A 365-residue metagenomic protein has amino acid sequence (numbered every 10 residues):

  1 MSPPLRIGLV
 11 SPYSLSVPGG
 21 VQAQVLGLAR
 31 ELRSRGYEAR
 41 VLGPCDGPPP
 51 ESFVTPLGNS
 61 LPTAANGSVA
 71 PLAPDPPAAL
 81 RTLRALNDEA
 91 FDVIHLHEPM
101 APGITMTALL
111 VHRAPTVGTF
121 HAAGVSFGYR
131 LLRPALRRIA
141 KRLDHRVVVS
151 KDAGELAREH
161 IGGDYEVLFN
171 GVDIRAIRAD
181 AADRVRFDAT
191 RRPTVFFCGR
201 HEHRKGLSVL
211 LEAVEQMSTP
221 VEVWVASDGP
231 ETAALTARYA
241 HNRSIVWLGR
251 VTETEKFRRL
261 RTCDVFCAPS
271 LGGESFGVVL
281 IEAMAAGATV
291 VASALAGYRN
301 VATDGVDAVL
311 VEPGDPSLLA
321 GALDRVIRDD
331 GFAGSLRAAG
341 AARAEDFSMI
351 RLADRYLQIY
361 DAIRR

Functional and structural regions predicted by a protein language model:
P4-L5, S11-P18, V25-P77, G229: N-terminal strand-loop element at the rim of the active site of nucleotide-sugar-dependent glycosyltransferases
C45, D152, G171: Carbohydrate-associated surface elements
R158, G171-R191, A234: Acidic anion/phosphate-binding donor-loop and adjacent secondary structure in glycosyltransferase catalytic cores
R184-S218, W224: Conserved donor-binding/catalytic core segment of Leloir-type glycosyltransferases
A233-E255: Nucleotide-activated donor-binding/catalytic signature segment of Leloir-type glycosyltransferases, i.e., the conserved
T289-A292: Short hydrophobic beta-strand element within catalytic cores of glycosyltransferases and related nucleotide-activated
D304-G305, V309-P316, R325-G331: Conserved acidic donor-binding segment of nucleotide-sugar-dependent glycosyltransferases
L318, F332-D346, Q358: A short, well-ordered alpha-helix in the C-terminal region of glycosyltransferases
